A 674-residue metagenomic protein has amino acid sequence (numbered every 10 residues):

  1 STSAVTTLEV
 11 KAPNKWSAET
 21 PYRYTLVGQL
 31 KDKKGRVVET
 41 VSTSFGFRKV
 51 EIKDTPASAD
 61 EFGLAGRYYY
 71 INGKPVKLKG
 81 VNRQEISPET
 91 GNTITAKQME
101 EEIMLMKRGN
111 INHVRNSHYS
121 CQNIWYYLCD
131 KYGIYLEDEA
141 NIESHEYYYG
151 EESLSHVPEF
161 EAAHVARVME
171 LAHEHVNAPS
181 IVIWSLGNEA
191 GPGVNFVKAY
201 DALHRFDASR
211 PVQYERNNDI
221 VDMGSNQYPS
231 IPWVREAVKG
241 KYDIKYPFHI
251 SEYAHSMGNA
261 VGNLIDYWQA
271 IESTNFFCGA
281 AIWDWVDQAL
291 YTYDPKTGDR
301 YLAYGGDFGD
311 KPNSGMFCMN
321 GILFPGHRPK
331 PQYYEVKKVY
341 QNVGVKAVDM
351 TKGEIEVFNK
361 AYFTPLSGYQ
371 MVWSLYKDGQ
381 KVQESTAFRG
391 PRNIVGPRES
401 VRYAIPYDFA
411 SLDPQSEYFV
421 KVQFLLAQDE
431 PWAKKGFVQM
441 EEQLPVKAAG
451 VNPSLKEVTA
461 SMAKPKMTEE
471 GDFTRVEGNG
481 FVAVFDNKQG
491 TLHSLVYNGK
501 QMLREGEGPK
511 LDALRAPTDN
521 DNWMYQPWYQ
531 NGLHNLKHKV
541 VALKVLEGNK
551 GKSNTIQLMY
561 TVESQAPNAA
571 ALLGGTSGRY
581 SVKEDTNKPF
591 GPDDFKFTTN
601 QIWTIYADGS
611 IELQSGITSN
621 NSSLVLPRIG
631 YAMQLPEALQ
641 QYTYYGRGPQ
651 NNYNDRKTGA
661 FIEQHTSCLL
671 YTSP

Functional and structural regions predicted by a protein language model:
S1-T55, K421-K456, A460-M462: Extended acidic/polar, glycine-enriched regions that form or flank non-catalytic beta-rich accessory modules
A4-T6, L26, V41-T43, G353-I355 (+8 more regions): Hydrophobic residues positioned within well-ordered beta-strands of beta-sheet architectures
S17, P406-Q415, E430, L444-S673: Beta-strand/loop-rich accessory regions of lumenal/periplasmic or secreted enzymes, predominantly carbohydrate-active
Y24, F45, G73, M106 (+3 more regions): Conserved hydrophobic/aromatic pocket- or pore-lining residues that grip, position, or stack substrates in active sites
Q29-L105: N-terminal carbohydrate-binding accessory modules
V38, T364-G368, S623-L626: Short acidic/proline- and small/hydrophobic-mixed sequence motifs that coincide with surface turns and coil-to-beta
S58, I103-M106, H113-N320: Substrate-binding/catalytic cleft of secreted carbohydrate-active enzymes, primarily glycoside hydrolases
A270-N487, L613: Carbohydrate-binding surfaces of carbohydrate-active enzymes
